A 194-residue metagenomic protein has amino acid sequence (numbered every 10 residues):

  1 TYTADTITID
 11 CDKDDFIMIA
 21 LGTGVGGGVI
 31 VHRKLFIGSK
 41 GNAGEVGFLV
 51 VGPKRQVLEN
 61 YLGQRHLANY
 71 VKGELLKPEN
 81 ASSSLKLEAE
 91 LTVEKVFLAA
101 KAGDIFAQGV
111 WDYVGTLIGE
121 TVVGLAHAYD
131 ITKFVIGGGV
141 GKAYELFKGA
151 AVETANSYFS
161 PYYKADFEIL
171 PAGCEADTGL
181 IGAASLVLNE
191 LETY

Functional and structural regions predicted by a protein language model:
T1: Acidic/histidine-rich catalytic cores of soluble enzymes
A4-D15, P53-Y194: ATP-binding/phosphotransfer module of carbohydrate and carboxylate kinases, centering on a glycine-rich
I9-R65: Glycine-rich phosphate-binding loop of actin/hexokinase-like ATP-binding domains
